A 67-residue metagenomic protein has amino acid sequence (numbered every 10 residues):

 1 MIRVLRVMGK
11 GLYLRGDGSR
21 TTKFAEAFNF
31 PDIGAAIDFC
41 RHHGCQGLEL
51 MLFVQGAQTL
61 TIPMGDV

Functional and structural regions predicted by a protein language model:
M1-A25: Short aromatic-glycine-(Arg/Gly/Cys) micro-motifs in beta-strand/loop hairpins
R6, P31, M51: Residues in well-ordered beta-strands of folded domains
R20-L48: A short, charged, amphipathic alpha-helix used as a generic interaction element across diverse proteins
I37-V67: Short, mixed-charge low-complexity intrinsically disordered segments
